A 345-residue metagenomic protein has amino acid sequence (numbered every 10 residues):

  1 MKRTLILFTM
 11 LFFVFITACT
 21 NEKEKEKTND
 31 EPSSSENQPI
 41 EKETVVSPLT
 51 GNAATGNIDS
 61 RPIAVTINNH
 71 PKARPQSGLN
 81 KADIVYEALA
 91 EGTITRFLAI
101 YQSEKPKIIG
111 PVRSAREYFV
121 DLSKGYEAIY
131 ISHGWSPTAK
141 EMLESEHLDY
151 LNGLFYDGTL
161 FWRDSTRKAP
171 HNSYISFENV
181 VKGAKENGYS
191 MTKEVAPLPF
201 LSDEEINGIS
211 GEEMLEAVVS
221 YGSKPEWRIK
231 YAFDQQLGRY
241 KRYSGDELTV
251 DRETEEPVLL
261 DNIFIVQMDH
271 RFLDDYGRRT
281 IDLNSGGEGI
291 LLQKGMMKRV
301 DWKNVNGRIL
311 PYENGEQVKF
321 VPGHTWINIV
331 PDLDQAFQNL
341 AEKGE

Functional and structural regions predicted by a protein language model:
M1-L5: Positively charged n-region of N-terminal signal peptides that target proteins for export
L7-T9: Cross-family signature of deubiquitinases and ubiquitin-like deconjugating cysteine proteases
F15-A18: C-terminal motif of bacterial Sec signal peptides marking the signal peptidase cleavage site
T20-K23: Bacterial signal peptide processing site
E26-N29: Long, intrinsically disordered low-complexity tracts enriched in Pro/Ser with mixed acidic/basic residues that serve as
S35-I40, V46-S60, I67-K81, E91-E345: A surface/extracellular/periplasmic glyco- and lipid-processing/surface-interacting theme
